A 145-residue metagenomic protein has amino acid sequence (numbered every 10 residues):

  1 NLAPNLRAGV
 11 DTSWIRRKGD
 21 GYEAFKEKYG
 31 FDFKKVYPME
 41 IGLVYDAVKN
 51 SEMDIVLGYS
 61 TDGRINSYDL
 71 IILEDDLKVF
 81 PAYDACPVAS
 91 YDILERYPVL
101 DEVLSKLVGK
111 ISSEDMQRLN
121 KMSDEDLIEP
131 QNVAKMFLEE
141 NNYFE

Functional and structural regions predicted by a protein language model:
N1-P4, I15-D20, R96-E145: Ligand-binding clefts/hinges and TM-proximal coupling segments of bilobed small-molecule sensing domains
N1-Y45, I128-Q131: Bilobed "Venus flytrap"/periplasmic-binding protein-like clamshell domains and structurally analogous long
S13-R16, T61-I65, I93-L94: Solvent-exposed loop/turn segments at secondary-structure junctions within structured extracellular/periplasmic domains
R16-D20, Y45-A47, V56, R64-S67: Short acidic/glycine-rich loop or secondary-structure boundary segments that cap or lie
N50-E52, R64-K78: Ligand-binding "clamshell"
M53-Y59: Paired acidic/hydrophobic, glycine-rich loop segments that form the ligand-binding mouth/hinge of periplasmic-binding
Y83-Y97: A bilobed periplasmic-binding-protein/Venus flytrap-type ligand-binding module shared by bacterial periplasmic
